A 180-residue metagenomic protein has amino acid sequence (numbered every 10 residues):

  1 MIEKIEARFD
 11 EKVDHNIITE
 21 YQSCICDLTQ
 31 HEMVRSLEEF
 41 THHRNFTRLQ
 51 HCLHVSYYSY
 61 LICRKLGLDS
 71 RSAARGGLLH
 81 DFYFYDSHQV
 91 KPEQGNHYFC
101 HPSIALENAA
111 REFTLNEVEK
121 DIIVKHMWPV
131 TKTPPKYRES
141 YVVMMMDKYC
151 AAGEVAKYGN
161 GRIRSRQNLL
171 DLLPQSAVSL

Functional and structural regions predicted by a protein language model:
M1-L180: Metal-dependent phosphohydrolase cores
